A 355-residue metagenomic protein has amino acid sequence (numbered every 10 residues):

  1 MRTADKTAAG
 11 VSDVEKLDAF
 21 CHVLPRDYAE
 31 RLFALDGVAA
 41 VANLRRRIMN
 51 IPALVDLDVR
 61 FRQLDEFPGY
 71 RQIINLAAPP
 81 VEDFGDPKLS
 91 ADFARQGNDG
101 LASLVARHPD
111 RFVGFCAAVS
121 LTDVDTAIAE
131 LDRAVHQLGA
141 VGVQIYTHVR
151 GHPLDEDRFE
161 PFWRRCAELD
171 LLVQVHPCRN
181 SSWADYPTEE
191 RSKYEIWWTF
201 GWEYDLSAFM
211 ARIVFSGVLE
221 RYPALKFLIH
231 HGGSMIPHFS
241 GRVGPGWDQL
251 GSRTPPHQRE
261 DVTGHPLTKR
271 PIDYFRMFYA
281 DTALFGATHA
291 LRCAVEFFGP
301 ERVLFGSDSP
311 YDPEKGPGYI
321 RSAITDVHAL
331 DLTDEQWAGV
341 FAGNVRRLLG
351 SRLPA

Functional and structural regions predicted by a protein language model:
M1-A19, P25-R71, D99-R107, A129-R133 (+5 more regions): Mid-to-C-terminal alpha-helical segments outside catalytic/metal-binding sites
H22-L24, A77-E82, S120-V124, H148-R150 (+4 more regions): Short, solvent-exposed loop/turn segments at secondary-structure junctions
D27-L32, G85, D185-T188, F239-V243 (+3 more regions): Short aromatic-enriched loop/helix-cap "lid" or pocket-rim segments at secondary-structure transitions that line
L44-V55, F84, V113-D125: Active-site mouth loops of central-metabolism enzymes
M49-D58, R95, D99, H152-W163: Aromatic- and glycine-enriched glycan-recognition loops and surfaces that form the carbohydrate-binding subsites
Q63-L64, P68-S120: Short, well-structured secondary-structure segments
L101, R111-E130, D155-E160, N180-S182 (+1 more regions): N-terminal glycine-rich cofactor-binding segment that shapes the pocket for flavin-like pterin cofactors
V135-L304: Catalytic pocket-lining loop regions of alpha/beta-barrel enzymes, especially the amidohydrolase/enolase/GH5 lineages
